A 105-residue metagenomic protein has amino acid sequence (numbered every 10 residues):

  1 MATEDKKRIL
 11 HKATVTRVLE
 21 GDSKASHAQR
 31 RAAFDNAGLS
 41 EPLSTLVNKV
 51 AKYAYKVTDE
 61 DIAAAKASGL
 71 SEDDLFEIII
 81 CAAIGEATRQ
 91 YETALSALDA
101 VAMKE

Functional and structural regions predicted by a protein language model:
M1-E105: Hydrophobic alpha-helical segments
